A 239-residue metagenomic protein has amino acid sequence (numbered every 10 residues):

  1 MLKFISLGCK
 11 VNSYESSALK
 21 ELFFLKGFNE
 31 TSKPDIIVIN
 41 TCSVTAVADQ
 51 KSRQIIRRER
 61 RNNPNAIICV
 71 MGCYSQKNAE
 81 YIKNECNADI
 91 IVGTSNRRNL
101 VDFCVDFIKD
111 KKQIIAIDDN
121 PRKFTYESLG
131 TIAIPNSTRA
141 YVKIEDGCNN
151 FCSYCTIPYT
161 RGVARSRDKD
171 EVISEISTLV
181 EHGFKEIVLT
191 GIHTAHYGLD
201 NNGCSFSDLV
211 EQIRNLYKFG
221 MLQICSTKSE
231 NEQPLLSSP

Functional and structural regions predicted by a protein language model:
M1-Y197, E211, L235: Proteins enriched for Cys/Gly/acidic motifs involved in redox and nucleic-acid/cofactor modification
V47, K51, N201-P239: Conserved AdoMet/S-adenosylmethionine-binding subsite of the radical SAM
